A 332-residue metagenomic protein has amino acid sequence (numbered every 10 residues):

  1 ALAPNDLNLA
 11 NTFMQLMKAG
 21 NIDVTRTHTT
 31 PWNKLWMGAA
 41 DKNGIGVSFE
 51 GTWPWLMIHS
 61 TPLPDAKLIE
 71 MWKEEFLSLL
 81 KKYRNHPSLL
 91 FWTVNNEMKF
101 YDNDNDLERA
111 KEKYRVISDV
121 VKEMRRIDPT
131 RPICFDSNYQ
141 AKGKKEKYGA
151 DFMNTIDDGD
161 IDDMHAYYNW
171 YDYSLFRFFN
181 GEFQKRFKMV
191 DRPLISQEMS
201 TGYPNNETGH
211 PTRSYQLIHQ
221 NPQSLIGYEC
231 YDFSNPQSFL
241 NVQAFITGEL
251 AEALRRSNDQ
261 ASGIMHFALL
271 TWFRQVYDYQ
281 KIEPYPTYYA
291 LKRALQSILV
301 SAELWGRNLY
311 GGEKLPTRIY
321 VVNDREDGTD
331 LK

Functional and structural regions predicted by a protein language model:
A1-L2, D6: N-terminal small/glycine-rich loop or linker at the start of catalytic domains across soluble metabolic enzymes
N11-L16, V24-E283: Substrate-binding/catalytic cleft of secreted carbohydrate-active enzymes, primarily glycoside hydrolases
N21: Phosphate-binding active sites in nucleotide-utilizing proteins
D157, L295, A302, K314-L315: Short, solvent-exposed coil/turn segments
Y285-V300: Proline/serine/threonine-rich low-complexity linkers at boundaries of modular beta-sandwich domains
L304-L309: Short beta-strand segments of immunoglobulin-like
G312-K332: Beta-strand-rich binding/interaction modules
